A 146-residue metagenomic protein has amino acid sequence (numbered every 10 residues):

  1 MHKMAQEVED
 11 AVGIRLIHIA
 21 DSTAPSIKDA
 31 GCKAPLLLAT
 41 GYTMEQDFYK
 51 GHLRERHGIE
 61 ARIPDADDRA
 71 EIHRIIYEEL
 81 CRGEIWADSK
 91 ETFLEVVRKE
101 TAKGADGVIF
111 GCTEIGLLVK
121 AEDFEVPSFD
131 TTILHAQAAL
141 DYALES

Functional and structural regions predicted by a protein language model:
M1-S146: Non-catalytic structural scaffold of enzyme domains
